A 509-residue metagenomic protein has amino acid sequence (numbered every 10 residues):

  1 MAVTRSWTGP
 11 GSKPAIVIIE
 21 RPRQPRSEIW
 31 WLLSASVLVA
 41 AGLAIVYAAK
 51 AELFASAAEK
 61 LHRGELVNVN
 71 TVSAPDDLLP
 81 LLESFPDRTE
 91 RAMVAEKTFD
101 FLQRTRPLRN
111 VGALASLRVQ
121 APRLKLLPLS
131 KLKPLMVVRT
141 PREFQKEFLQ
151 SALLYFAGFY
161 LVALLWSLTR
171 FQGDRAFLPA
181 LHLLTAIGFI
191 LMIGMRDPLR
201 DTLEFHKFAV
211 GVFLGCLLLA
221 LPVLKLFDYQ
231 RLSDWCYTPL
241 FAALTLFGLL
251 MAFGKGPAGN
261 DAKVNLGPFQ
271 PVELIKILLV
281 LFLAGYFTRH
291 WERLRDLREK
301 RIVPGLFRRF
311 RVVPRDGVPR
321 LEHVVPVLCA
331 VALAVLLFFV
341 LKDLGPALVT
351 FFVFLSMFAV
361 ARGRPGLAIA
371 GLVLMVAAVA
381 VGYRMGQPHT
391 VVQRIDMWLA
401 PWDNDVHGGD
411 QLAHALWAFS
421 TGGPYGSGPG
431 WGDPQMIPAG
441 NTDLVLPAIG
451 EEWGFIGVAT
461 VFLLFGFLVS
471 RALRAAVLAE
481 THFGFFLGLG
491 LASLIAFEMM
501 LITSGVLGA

Functional and structural regions predicted by a protein language model:
A2-R23: Short, Lys/Arg-rich, polar N-terminal cytosolic tail immediately upstream of the first transmembrane signal-anchor
I16-V39, Y47, E52, A57-S151 (+2 more regions): Membrane-helix boundary/helix-loop-helix interface segments in multi-pass membrane proteins
Q150-F159, V210-C216, E452-V469: Hydrophobic alpha-helical transmembrane segments
Y160, F282, A380, G386 (+3 more regions): Transmembrane alpha-helix boundary/anchor motif
A180, A476-A509: Loop-to-helix entry and N-terminal half of a specific, functionally important transmembrane alpha helix in multi-pass
G248, K276, L355-S356, A496: Hydrophobic residues within the alpha-helical transmembrane core of Major Facilitator Superfamily
G254-P268, A368-V461, E480-G484: Hydrophobic, glycine- and aromatic-enriched re-entrant/interface helices and adjoining loop segments
L321-R384, L399: Hydrophobic alpha-helical segments of polytopic membrane proteins
